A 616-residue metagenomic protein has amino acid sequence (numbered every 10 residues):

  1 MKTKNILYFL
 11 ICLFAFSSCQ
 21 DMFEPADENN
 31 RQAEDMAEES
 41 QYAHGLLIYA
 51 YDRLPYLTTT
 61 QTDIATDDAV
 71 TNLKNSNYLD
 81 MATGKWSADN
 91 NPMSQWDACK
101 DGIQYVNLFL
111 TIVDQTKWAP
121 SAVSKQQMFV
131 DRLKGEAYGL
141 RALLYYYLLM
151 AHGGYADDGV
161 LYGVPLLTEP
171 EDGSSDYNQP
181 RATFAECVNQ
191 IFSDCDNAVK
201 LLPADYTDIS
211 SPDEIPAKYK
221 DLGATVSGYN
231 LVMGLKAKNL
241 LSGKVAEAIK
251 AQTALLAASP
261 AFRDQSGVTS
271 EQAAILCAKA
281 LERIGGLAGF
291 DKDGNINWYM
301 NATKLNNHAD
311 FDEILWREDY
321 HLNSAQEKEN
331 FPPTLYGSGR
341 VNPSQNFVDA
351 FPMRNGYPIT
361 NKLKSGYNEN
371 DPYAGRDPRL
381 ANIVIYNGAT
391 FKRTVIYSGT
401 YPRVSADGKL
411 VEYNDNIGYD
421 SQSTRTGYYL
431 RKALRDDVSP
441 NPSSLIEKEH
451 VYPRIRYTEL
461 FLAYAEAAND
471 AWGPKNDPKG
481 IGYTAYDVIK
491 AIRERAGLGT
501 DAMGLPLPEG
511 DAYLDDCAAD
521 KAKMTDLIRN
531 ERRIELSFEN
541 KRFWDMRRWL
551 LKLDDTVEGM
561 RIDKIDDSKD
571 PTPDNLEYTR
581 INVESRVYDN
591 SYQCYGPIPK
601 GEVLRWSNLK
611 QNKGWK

Functional and structural regions predicted by a protein language model:
M1-N29: Bacterial Sec-dependent N-terminal signal peptides
S18-Q20, C99-G102, S175, A185 (+8 more regions): Long, intrinsically disordered, low-complexity segments
C19-T66, N90, K100, N355-D371 (+1 more regions): Membrane-proximal, proline-rich intrinsically disordered regions
E39, G45, N77-G154, D172-D208 (+4 more regions): Conserved, well-structured interaction surfaces
T60-S76, S124, G153-T168, A204-V245 (+4 more regions): Short, surface-exposed recognition loops and adjoining beta-strand edges that mediate ligand/DNA contacts, enriched
A142, K250-Q252, E449-G499: Extended amphipathic alpha-helical segments enriched in small hydrophobics
Y367-Y457: Flexible, polar/acidic helix-loop-strand segments at domain edges
